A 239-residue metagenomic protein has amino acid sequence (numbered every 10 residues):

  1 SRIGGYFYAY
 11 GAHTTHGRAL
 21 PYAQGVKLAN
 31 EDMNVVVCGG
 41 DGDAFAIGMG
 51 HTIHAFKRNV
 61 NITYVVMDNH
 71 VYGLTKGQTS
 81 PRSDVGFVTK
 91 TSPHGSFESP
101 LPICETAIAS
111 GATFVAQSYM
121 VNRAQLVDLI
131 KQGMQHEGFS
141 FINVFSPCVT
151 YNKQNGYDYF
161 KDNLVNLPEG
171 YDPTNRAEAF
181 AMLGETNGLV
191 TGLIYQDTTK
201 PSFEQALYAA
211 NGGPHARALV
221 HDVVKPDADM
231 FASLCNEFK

Functional and structural regions predicted by a protein language model:
S1-G73, Q125-D128: Thiamine diphosphate
A12-T15, V88-E98, L167-T174: A short acidic, glycine-rich active-site loop that binds or catalyzes chemistry on phosphate/adenosine moieties
D32, S80-G133: Conserved thiamine diphosphate
M33-V35, G138-V144, T191-L193: Generic beta-sheet signal
V37-G39, F114-Y119, F141: Short catalytic-loop micro-motif centered on adjacent basic/acidic residues
G73-T75, A124-L126, I142, V149-Q154 (+1 more regions): Short acidic/glycine-rich loop or secondary-structure boundary segments that cap or lie
Q78-V85, R123, I130-F139, K153-N166 (+1 more regions): Short, surface-exposed, charged loop/turn segments at secondary-structure junctions
C148-K239: Flexible, low-complexity linker and terminal segments
